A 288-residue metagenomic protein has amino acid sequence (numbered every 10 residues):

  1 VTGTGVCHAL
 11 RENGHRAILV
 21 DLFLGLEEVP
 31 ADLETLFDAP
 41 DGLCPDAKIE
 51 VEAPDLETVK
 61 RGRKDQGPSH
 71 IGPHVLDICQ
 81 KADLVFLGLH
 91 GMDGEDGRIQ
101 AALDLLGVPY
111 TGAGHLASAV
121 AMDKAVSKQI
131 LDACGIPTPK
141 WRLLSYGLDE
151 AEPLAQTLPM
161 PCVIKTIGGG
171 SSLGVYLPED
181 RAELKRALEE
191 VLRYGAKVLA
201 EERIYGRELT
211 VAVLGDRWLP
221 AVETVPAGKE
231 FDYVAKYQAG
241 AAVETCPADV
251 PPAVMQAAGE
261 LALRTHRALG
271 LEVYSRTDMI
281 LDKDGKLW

Functional and structural regions predicted by a protein language model:
V1-H8, V75-C79, S118-R207, E260: Active-site nucleotide/adenylate-binding loops and adjacent lid/helix of ATP-dependent enzymes
V1-L116, V120-M122, V126, A133 (+1 more regions): ATP-binding N-terminal substructure of ATP-dependent carboxylate-amine bond-forming enzymes
T111, P139-K140, L219, S275 (+1 more regions): A short, local hydrophobic-aromatic micro-motif
Y176-E260, L281-W288: Phosphate-binding site of ATP-dependent enzymes
R267-E272: Short loop/turn motifs at secondary-structure junctions and domain boundaries
T277-M279: Hydrophobic residue at the +6 position relative to the catalytic HRD Asp in the kinase catalytic loop
